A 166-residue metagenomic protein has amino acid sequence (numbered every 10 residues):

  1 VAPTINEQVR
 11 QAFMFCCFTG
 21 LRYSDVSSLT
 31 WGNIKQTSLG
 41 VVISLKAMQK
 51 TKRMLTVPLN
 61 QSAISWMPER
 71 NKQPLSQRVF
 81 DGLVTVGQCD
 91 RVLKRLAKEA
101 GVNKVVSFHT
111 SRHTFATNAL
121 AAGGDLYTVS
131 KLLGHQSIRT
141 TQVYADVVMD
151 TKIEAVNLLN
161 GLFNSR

Functional and structural regions predicted by a protein language model:
V1-M14, K35, Q49-K50, V84-T85 (+2 more regions): Conserved catalytic core of the tyrosine transesterase superfamily
V1-Y23, S27, Q73-P74: Basic, Lys/Arg- and aromatic-enriched nucleic-acid-binding interface segment
Q8-R10, L83-G87, N103-G123: Short basic/aromatic active-site micro-motif
M14, F18-D25, V92-R95, E99 (+2 more regions): C-terminal catalytic core of tyrosine-transesterase DNA break-rejoin enzymes
S28, Q36, V143-D146: Phosphate-coordinating loops and pocket residues in cytosolic domains that bind phosphorylated ligands
M48-K52, L133-L158: Catalytic-site neighborhood detector that most strongly recognizes the C-terminal catalytic loop/helix of tyrosine
M48-P68, P74-R95, S107: C-terminal catalytic core of Y-nucleophile DNA break-rejoin enzymes
Q73, N160-R166: C-terminal secondary-structure termini that scaffold catalytic or DNA-interacting sites
